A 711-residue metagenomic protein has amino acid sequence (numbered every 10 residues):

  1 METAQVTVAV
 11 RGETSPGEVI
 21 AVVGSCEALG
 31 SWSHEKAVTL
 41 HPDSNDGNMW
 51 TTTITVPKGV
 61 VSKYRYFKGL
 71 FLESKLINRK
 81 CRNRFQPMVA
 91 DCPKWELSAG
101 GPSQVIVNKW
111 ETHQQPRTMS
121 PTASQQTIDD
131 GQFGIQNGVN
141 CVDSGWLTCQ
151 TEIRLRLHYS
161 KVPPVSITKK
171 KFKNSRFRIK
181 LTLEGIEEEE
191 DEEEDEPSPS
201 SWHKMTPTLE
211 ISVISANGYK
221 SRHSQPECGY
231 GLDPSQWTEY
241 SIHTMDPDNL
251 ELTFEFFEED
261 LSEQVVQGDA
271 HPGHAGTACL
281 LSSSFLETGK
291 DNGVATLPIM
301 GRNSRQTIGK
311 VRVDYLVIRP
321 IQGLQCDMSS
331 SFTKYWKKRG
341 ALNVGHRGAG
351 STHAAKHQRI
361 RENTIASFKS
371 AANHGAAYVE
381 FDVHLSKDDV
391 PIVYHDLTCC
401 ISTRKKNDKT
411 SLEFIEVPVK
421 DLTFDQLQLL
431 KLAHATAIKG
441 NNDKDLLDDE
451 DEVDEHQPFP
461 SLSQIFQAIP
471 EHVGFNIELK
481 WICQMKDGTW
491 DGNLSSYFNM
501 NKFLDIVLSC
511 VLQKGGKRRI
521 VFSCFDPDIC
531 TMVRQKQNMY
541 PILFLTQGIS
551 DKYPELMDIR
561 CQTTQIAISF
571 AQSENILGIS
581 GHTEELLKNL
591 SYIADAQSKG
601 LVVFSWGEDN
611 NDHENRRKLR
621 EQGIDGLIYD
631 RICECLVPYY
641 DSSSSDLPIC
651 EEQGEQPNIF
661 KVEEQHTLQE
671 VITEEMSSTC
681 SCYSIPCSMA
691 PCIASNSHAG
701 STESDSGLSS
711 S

Functional and structural regions predicted by a protein language model:
E2-A4, V60-V61, L72-G131: Eukaryotic low-complexity, Ser/Thr/Pro- and acidic-rich intrinsically disordered regulatory regions
A4-V8, T151-I153: Structural beta-strand segments of beta-rich domains
E13-G59, G69-A99: Aromatic-rich carbohydrate-binding modules that target alpha-glucans
V19-V23, R65, T253-E255: Beta-strand signatures of extracellular beta-sandwich domains
V56-V60, M245-D248: Surface-exposed, short loops/turns at beta-strand junctions within beta-sandwich domains
Y64-K68, S569: Tandem repeat protein-protein interaction scaffolds, dominated by ankyrin-repeat arrays but also generalizing to other
K68-M88, F256-A275: Short acidic/polar inter-strand loop motif in beta-rich domains
N108, T112-S711: Phosphate-group recognition and catalysis centered on beta-loop-alpha active-site segments
